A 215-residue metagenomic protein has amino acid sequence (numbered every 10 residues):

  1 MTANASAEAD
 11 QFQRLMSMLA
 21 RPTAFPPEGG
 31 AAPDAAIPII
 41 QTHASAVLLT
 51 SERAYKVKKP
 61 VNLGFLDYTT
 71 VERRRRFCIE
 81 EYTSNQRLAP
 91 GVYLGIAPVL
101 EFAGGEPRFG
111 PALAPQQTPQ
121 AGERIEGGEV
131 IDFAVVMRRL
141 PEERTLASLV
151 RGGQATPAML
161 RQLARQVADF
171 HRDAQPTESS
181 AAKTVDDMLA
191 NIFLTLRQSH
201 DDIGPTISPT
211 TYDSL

Functional and structural regions predicted by a protein language model:
A3, D10-L215: Conserved ATP-binding subdomain of kinase catalytic cores across diverse folds
